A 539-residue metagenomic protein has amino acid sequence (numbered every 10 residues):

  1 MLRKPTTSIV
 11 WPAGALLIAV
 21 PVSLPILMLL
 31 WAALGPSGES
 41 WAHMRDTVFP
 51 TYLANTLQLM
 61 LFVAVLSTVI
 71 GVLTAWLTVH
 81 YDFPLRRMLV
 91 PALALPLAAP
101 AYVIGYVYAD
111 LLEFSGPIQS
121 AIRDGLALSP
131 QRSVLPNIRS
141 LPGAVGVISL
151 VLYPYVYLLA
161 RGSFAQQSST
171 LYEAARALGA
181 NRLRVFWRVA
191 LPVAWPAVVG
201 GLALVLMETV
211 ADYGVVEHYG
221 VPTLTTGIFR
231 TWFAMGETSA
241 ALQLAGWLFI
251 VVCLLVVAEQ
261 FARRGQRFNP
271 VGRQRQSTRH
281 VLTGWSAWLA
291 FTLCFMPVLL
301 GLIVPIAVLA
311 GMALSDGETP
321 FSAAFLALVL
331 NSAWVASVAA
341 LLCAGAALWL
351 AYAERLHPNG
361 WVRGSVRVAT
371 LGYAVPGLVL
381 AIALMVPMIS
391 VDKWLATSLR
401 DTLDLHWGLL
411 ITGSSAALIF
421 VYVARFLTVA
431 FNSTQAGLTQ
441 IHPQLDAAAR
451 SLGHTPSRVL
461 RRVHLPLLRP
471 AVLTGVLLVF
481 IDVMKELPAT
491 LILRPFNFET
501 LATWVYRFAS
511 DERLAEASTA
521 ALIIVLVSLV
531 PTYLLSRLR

Functional and structural regions predicted by a protein language model:
P5-P36, T47-A165, L191-Y213, A241-Q260 (+6 more regions): Membrane-water interface segments at the C-terminal ends of transmembrane alpha-helices in multi-pass inner-membrane
G38-Y52, E217-Y219, L224-S239, A313-F325 (+1 more regions): Membrane-interface interhelical loops and short amphipathic "cap" helices that link adjacent transmembrane segments
I122, S168-S169, R184, V215 (+4 more regions): Feature of multi-pass inner-membrane transport and sensor proteins that recognizes transmembrane helices together
Q167-T170, I441-L445: Short glycine/proline-centered loop/turn elements that form peptide/ligand docking sites
A175-R176, A449: The alpha-helix within a helix-turn-helix
V210-G236, K485-L514: Glycine-rich helix-loop "coupling/hinge" segments at transmembrane-helix boundaries in multipass transporters
Q444-A447, S451-L452, R462-V463: ABC-family ATPase nucleotide-binding domain "signature/switch" substructure
